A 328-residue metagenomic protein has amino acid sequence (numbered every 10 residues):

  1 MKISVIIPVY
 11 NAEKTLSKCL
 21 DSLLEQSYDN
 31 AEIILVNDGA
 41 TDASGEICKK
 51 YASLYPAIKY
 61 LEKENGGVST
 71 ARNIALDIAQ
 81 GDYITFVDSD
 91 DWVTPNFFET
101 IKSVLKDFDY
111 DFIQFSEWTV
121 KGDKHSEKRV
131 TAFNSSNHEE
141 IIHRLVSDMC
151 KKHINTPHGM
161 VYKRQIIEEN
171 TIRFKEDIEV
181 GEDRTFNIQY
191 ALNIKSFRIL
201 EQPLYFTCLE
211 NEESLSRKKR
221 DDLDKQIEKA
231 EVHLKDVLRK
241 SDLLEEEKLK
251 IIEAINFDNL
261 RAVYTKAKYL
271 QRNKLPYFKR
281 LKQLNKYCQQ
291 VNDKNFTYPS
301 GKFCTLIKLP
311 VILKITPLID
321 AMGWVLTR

Functional and structural regions predicted by a protein language model:
M1-S4, S22, E32, T185: Cell-envelope/extracellular polymer assembly enzymes that use nucleotide-activated donors
N11-E25: Short, well-formed alpha-helical segments that are part of the catalytic scaffolds of diverse glycosyltransferases
S22, N37-E46, D88: A conserved acidic beta->alpha catalytic loop
K63-A79: Glycine-rich, basic loop-to-helix element that forms the pyrophosphate-binding segment of sugar-nucleotide handling
V68, S89-L223, L234, L243: Donor-binding/catalytic cores of nucleotide-activated saccharide and glycerol-phosphate transferases/polymerases
I84: Short aromatic/hydrophobic "clamp" motif used to bind/position activated sugar donors
Q202-N211, R217-E246, R261-N292: Catalytic core of nucleotide-sugar-dependent glycosyltransferases
Y269-R328: Membrane-interface aromatic/basic loop that binds lipid-linked glycans or pyrophosphate carriers, typified by
